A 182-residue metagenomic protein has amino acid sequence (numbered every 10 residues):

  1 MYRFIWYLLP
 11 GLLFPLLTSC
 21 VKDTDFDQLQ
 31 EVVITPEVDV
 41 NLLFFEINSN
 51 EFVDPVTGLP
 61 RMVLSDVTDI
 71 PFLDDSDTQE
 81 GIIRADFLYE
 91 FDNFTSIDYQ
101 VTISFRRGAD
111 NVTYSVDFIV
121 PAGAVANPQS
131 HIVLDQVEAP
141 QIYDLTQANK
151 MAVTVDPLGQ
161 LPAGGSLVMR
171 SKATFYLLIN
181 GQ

Functional and structural regions predicted by a protein language model:
Y2-F4, C20-Q182: Extracellular/secretory-pathway and virion-surface proteins
Y7-F14: Sec-dependent N-terminal signal peptides
P15-S19: C-terminal motif of bacterial Sec signal peptides marking the signal peptidase cleavage site
